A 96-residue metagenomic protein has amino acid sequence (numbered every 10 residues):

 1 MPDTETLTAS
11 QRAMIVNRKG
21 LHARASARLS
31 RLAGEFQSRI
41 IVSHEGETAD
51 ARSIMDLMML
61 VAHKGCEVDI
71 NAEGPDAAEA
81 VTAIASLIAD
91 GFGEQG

Functional and structural regions predicted by a protein language model:
M1, M14, M55-M59: Detector for methionine-enriched segments
P2-L7, V68-A72, D76-G96: C-terminal binding/interaction regions
T6-N17: Short amphipathic
L21-A23, A27-A83: Amphipathic, hydrophobic secondary-structure cores in small proteins
